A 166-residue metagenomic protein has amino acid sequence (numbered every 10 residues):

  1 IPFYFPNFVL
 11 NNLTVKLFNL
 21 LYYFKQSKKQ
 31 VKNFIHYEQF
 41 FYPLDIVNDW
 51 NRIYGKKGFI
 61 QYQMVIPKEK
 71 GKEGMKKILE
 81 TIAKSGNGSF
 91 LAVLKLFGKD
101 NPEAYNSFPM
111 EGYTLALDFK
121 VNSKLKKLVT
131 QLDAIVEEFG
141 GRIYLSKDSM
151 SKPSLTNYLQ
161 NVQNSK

Functional and structural regions predicted by a protein language model:
I1-K166: Noncatalytic alpha-helical scaffold of FAD-dependent oxidoreductases
